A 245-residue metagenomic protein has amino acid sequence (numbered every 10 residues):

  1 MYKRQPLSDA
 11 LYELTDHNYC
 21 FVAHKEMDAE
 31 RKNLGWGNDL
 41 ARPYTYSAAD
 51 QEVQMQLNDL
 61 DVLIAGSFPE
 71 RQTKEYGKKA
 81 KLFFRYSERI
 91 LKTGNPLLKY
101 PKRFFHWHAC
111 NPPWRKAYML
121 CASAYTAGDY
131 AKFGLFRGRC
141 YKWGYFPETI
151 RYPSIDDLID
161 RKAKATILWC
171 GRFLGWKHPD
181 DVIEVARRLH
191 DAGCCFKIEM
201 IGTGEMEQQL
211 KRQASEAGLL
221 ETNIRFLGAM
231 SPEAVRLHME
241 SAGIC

Functional and structural regions predicted by a protein language model:
H24-M27, C170, L174, K197-L210 (+1 more regions): Glycosyltransferase donor-sugar binding loop
S47-A49, G204-E207, I224-H238: Conserved active-site histidine-acidic residue motif and adjacent donor-binding/catalytic loop of glycosyltransferases
Q51-R71, F84-R85: Short N-terminal targeting/anchoring amphipathic segment
Y76-N95, L120: Active-site proximal beta-strand in glycosyltransferases
L91-R115, L120, T149-R151: Nucleotide-sugar donor phosphate/pyrophosphate-binding loop at the beta->alpha transition of glycosyltransferases
W114-K162, T166: Donor nucleotide-sugar binding/catalytic pocket of nucleotide-sugar-dependent glycosyltransferases
D156-R188, E199: Conserved donor-binding/catalytic core segment of Leloir-type glycosyltransferases
K211-E233, I244: Nucleotide-activated donor-binding/catalytic signature segment of Leloir-type glycosyltransferases, i.e., the conserved
